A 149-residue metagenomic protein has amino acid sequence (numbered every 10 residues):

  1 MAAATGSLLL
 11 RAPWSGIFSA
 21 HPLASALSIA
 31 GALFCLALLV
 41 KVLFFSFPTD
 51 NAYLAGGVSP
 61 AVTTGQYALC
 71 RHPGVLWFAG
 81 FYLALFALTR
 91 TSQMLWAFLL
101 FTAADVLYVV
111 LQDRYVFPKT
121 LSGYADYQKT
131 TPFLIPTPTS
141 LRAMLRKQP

Functional and structural regions predicted by a protein language model:
M1-T63, W77-P149: Membrane-anchoring alpha-helices and their flanking helix-loop junctions
V62-P73: Short, amphipathic, aromatic/basic-enriched membrane-interface segments that mark the entry/exit of transmembrane
